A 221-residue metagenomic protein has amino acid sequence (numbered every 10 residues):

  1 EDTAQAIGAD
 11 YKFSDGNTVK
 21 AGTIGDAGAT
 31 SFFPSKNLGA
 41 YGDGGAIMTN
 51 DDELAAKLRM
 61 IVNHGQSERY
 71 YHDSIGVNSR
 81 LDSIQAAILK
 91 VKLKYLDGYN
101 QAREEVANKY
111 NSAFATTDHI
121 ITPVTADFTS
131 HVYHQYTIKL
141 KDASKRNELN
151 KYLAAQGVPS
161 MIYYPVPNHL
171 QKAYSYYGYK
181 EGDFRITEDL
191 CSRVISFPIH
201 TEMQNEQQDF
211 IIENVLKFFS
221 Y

Functional and structural regions predicted by a protein language model:
E1, G25, S35-K36, G42 (+2 more regions): Residue-level micro-sites within transmembrane alpha helices that shape and flank functional polar/acidic positions
E1-S31: Conserved PLP phosphate-binding loop immediately N-terminal to the Schiff-base lysine helix in PLP-dependent enzymes
A6, D10-G16, N50-Y221: PLP-dependent aminotransferase class I/II
V19, K36, H134: Glycine-centered loop/turn positions within well-structured domains that cap or flank conserved ligand/cofactor-binding
T23-R59, Q66, A86: Active-site PLP attachment segment
